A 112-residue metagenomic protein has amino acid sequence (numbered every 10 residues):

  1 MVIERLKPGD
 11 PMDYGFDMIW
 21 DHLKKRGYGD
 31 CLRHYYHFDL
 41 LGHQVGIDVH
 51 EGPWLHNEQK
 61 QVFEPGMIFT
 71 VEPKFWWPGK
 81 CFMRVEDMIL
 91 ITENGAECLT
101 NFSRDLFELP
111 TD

Functional and structural regions predicted by a protein language model:
M1-D112: Active-site neighborhoods and metal-handling regions in enzymes and metal-associated proteins
